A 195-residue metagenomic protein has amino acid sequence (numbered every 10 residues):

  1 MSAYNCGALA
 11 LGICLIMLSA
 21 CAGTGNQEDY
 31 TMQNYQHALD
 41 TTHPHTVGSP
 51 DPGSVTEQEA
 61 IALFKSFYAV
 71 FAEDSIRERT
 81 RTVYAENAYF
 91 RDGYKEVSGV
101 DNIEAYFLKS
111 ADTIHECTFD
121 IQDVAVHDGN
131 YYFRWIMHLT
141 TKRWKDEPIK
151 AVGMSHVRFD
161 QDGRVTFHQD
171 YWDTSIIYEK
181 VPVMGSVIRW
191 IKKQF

Functional and structural regions predicted by a protein language model:
M1-A10: Bacterial N-terminal signal peptides that target proteins for export
A10-S19: Bacterial N-terminal signal peptides
C21-E78, T82: Short, low-complexity N-terminal intrinsically disordered segments enriched in polar/charged residues
A22-S49, D112-T118, A125-F195: A beta-strand edge to alpha-helix "cap/lid" segment located at domain peripheries
E59, N102, I149: Soluble or luminal CAZymes and related metallo-dependent hydrolases
R77-D128: A solvent-exposed, acidic/Ser-Thr-rich amphipathic alpha-helical stretch
